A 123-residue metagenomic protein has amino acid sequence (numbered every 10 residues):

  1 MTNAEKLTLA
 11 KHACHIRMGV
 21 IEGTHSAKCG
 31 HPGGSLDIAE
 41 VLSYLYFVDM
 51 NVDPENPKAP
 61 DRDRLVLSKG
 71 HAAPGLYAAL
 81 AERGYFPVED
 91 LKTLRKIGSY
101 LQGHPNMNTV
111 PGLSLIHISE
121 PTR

Functional and structural regions predicted by a protein language model:
M1-I16: N-terminal hydrophobic or amphipathic helices/low-complexity stretches enriched in small/hydrophobic/Pro/Gly
N3, C29-P32, D90-L91: Flexible, glycine/charged-enriched surface loops at secondary-structure junctions
L9, V20-G23, S35-S119, R123: Cofactor-binding active-site loop characterized by glycine-rich and histidine/acidic residues
A13-C29: N-terminal capping segment at the start of a domain
